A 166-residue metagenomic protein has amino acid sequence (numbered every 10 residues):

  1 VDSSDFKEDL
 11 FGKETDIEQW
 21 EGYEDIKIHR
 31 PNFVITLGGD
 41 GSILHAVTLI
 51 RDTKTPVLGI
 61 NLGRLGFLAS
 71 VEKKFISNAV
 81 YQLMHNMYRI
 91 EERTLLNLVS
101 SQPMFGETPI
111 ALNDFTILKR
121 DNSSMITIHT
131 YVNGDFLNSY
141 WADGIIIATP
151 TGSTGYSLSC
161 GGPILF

Functional and structural regions predicted by a protein language model:
V1-F33, H45, K74-R89, S100-P109: ATP/NTP phosphate-donor binding region
K7-E8, G63-L68, I164-L165: Short gly/pro/ser/thr-enriched loop/turn and capping motifs at secondary-structure boundaries
V34, F115, I145-T149: Short hydrophobic core segments
I35, G39, N61, F115: A residue-level signal for conserved active-site and pocket-lining positions in enzyme catalytic cores
G41-V47, S153-L158: Short glycine/serine/threonine-rich phosphate/pyrophosphate-binding segments that cradle anionic phosphate groups
H45, L49-I60, F67: Gly/Ser-rich helix-loop-strand patches that form or flank binding pockets for ribonucleotide-derived cofactors
R64-D143: Catalytic core of DAGKc-family lipid kinases
D135-F166: Gly/Ser/Thr-rich active-site loops/lids in small-molecule metabolic enzymes that frequently grip phosphoryl groups
